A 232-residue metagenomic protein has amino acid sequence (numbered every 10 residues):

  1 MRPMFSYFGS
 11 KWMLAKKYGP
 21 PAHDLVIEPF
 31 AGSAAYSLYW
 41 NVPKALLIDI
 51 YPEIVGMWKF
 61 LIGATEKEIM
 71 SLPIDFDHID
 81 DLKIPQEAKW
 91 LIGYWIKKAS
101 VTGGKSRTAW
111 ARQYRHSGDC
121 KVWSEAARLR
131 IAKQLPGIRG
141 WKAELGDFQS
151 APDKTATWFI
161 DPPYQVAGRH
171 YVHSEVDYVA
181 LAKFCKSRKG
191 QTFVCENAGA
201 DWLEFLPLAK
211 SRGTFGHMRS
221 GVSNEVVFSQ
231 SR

Functional and structural regions predicted by a protein language model:
M1-W40: S-adenosyl-L-methionine
W12, S33-S37, P52-I54, I96-A99 (+3 more regions): Short, solvent-exposed loop/turn segments at secondary-structure junctions
A15-G19, A132, Y178-C185: Short amphipathic alpha-helical segments and helix-helix/interface helices
D24-I27, V42-I48, T155-W158, D201-G216: Active-site regions of enzymes building and remodeling cell-envelope glycoconjugates
E28-F30, I48-I50, E144-G146, I160-P163 (+2 more regions): Short His-Asn-centered micro-motif
P43-K142: Class I S-adenosyl-L-methionine-dependent methyltransferase module
G140-E175: Active-site segment flanking the S-adenosylmethionine/decSAM binding pocket in AdoMet-dependent transferases
V172-R232: Long, positively charged, glycine-interspersed low-complexity recognition regions
